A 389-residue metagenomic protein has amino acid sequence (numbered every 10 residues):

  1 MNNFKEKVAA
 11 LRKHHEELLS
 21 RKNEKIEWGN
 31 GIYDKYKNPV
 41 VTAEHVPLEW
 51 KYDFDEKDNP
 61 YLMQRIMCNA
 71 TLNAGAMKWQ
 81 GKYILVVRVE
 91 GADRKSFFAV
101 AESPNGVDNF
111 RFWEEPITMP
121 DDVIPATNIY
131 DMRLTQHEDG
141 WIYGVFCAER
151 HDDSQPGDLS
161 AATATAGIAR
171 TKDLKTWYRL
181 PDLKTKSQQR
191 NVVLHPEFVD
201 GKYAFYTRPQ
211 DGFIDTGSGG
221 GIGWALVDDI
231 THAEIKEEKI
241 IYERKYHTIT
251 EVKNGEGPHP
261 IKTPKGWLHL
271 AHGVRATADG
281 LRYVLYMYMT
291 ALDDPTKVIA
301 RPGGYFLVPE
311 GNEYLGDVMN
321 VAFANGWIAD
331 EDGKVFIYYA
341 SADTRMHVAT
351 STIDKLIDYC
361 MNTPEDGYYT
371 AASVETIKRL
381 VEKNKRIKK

Functional and structural regions predicted by a protein language model:
M1-N73, M77-T127, Q136-V193, E197-V252 (+2 more regions): Beta-rich carbohydrate-recognition and catalytic domains
D122, G326-W327: Active-site beta-strand->loop segment that positions catalytic residues and contacts the acyl thioester
R133: Glycine-rich, Trp-frequent "lid" loop and neighboring beta-strands that shape and gate the flavin cofactor pocket
H259: Active-site/ligand-binding surface loops and adjacent short beta/alpha elements that line catalytic pockets across
A322, I328-G333: Well-ordered alpha/beta subsegment
F336: Short, surface-exposed ligand- or partner-binding patches at beta-edge/loop junctions that are enriched in aromatics
